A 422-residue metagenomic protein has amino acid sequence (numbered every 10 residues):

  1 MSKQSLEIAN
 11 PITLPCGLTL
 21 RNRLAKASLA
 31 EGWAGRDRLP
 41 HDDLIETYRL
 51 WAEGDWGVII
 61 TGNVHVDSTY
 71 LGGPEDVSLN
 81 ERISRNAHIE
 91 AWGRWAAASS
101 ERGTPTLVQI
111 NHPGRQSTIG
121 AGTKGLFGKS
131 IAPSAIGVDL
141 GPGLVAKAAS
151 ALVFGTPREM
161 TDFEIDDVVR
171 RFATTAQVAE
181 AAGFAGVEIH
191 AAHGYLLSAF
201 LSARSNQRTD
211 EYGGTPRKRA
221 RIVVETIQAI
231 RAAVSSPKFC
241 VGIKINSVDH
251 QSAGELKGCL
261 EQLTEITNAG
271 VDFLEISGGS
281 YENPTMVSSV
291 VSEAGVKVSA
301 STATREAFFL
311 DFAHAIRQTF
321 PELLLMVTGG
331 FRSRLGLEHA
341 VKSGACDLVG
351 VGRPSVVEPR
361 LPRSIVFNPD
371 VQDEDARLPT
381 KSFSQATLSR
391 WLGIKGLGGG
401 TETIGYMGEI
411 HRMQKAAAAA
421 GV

Functional and structural regions predicted by a protein language model:
M1-V422: Flavin-dependent oxidoreductase catalytic cores
